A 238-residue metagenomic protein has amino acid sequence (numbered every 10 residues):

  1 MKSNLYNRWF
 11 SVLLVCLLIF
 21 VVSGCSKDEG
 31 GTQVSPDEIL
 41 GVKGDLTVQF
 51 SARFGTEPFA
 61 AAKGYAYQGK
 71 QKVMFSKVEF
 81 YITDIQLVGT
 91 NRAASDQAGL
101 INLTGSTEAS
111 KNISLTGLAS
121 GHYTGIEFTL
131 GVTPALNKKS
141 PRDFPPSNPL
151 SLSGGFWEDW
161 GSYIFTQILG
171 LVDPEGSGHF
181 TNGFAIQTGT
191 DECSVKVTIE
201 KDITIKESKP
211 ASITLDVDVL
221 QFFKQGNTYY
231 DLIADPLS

Functional and structural regions predicted by a protein language model:
K2-L13: Bacterial N-terminal signal peptides that target proteins for export
L14-I19: Hydrophobic helical h-region of N-terminal Sec-dependent signal peptides in bacterial secretory/periplasmic proteins
V21-G24: C-terminal motif of bacterial Sec signal peptides marking the signal peptidase cleavage site
S26-S238: A short, solvent-exposed, low-complexity linear motif enriched for acidic/polar residues with Pro/Gly/Ser/Thr
